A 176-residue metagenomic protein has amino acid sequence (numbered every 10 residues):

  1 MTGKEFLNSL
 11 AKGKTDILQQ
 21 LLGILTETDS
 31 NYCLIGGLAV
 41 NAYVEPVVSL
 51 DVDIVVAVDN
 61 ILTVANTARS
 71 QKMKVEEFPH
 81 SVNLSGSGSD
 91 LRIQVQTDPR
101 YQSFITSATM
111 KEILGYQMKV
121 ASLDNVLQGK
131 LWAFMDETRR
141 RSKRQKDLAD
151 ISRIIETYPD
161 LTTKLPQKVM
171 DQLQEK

Functional and structural regions predicted by a protein language model:
M1-K176: Compositionally biased terminal segments of proteins
